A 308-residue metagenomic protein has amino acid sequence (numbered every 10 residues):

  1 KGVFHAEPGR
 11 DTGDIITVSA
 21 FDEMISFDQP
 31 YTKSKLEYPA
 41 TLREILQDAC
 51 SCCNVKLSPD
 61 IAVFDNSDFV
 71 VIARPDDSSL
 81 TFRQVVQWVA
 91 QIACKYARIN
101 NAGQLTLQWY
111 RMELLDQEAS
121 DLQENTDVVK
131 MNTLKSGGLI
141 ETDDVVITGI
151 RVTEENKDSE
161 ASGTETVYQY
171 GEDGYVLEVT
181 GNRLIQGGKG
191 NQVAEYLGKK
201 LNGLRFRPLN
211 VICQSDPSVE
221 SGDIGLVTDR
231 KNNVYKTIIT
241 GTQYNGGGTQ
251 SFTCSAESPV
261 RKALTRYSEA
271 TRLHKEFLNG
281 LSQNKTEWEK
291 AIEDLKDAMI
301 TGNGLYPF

Functional and structural regions predicted by a protein language model:
K1-G9, A40-C52, Q214-N233, T240: Short, acidic/charged, Gly/Pro-enriched secondary-structure junctions
A6-I15, I99-A102, N202-R205, Y244-Q250: Short, ordered beta-strand-loop transition motifs
R10-I140, K236, K285-E293, D297: Charged- and aromatic-enriched interaction segments used to assemble and dock large macromolecular complexes
V18-S19, T106, L114-I185, R205-F308: Acidic, low-complexity/disordered segments
I45, K189-Y196, E269: Exposed alpha-helical structural elements
L80, L184, G188: A short glycine-/small-residue-rich loop at the edge of a beta-strand within enzyme catalytic domains
N191-R207: Short, basic/aromatic beta-hairpin or loop at an interaction surface
